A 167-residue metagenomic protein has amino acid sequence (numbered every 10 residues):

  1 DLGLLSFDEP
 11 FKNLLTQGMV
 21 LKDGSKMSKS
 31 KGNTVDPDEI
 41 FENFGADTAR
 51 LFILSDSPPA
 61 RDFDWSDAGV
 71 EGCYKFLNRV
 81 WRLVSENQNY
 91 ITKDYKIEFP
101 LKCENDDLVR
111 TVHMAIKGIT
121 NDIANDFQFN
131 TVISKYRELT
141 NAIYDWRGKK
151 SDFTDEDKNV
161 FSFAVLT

Functional and structural regions predicted by a protein language model:
D1-L5: Metal-dependent nuclease catalytic cores in nucleic-acid-processing enzymes, especially RNase H-like/related
S6-N159: Long, charged, mostly alpha-helical binding arms that flank functional sites
V165-T167: Amphipathic alpha-helical
